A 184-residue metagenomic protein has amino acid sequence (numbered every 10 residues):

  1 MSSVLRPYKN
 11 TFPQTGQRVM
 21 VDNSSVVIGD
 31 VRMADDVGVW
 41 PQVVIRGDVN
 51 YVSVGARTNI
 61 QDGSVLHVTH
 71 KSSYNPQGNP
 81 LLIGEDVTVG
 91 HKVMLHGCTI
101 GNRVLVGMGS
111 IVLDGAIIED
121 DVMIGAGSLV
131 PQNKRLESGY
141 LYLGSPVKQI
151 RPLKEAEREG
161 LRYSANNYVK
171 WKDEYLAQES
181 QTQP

Functional and structural regions predicted by a protein language model:
M1-T15, Q42, D48, V54-I83 (+2 more regions): Glycine-rich hexapeptide-repeat left-handed beta-helix
M1-V39: N-terminal segments that cap or nucleate solenoid repeat domains
T88: Short proline/glycine- and basic residue-enriched helix-capping loop/turn segments at helix->loop/beta transitions
